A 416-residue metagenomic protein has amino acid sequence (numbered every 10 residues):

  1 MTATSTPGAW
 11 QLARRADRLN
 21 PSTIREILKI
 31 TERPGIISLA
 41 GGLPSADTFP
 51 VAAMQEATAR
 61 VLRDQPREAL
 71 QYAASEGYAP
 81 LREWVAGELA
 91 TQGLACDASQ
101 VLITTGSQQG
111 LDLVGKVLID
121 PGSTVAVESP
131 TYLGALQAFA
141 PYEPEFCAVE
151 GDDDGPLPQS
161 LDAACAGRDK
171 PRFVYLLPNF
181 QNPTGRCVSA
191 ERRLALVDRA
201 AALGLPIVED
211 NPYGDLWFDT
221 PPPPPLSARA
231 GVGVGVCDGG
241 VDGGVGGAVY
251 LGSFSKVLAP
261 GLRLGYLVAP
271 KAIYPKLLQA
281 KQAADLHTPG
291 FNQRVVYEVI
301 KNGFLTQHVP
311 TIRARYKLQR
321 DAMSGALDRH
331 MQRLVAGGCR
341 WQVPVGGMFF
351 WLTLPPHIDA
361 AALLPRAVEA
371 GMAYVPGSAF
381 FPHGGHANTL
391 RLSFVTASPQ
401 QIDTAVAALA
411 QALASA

Functional and structural regions predicted by a protein language model:
T2, E369-A370, G384-A416: PLP-dependent enzyme catalytic core of the Aspartate aminotransferase-like
R15-G106, L113, K301, A373 (+1 more regions): N-terminal small-domain helix-loop-helix segment of the aminotransferase-like
E68-L203, V208, G214-G233, V249 (+2 more regions): Conserved core of the PLP fold type I
P80, K276-Q279, P310-A322, T404: A non-catalytic, amphipathic alpha-helix used as a structural packing/dimerization or gating element in enzyme scaffolds
C237-A314: Conserved core segment of the aminotransferase class I/II
Y274, L278, F349-R391, T404: Conserved C-terminal alpha-helix-loop-beta "cap" of PLP-dependent enzymes that closes/shapes the active-site mouth
Y297, A314-S324, G337-T353: Conserved glycine-rich beta-strand-loop-beta hairpin in the small C-terminal domain of fold type I
